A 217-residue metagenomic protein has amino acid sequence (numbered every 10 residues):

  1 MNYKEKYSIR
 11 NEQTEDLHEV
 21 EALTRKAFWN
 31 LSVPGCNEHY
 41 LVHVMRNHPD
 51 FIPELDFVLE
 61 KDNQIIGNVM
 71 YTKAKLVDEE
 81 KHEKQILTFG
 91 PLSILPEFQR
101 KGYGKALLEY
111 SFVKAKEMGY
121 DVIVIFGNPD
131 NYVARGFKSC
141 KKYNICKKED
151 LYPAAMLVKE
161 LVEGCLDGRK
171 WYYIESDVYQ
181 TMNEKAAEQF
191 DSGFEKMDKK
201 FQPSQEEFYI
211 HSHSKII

Functional and structural regions predicted by a protein language model:
M1-E15, A22: Conserved N-terminal entry element of GNAT/NAT acetyltransferase domains
N2-K6, P129, V133-A134, K138-I217: Terminal substrate-recognition subdomain of acyl/acetyltransferases
E12, L92-I94, N128: Hydrophobic adenine-recognition pocket in adenosine-nucleotide-binding enzymes
E21, F28-L76: Active-site rim helix/loop that mediates acceptor-substrate recognition in acyltransferases
D62-N63, E97, E160-C165: Short loop segments at secondary-structure junctions
K81-P96: Conserved acetyl-CoA binding element of GNAT-fold acetyltransferases
F89, E97-F98, G102-Y110, Y120: Conserved acetyl-CoA pyrophosphate-binding loop and the N-cap/start of the following alpha-helix in GNAT-like
V113-G127: Conserved GNAT acetyl-CoA-binding A-motif
